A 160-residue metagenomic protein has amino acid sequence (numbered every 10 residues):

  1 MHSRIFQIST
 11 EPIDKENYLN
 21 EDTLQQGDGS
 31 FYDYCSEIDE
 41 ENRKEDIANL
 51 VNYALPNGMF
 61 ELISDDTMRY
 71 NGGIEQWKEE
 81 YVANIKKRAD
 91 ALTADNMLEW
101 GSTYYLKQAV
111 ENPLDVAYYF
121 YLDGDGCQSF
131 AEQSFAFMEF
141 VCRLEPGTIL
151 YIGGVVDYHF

Functional and structural regions predicted by a protein language model:
M1, D115, F120-F160: Acidic, proline/glycine-rich low-complexity IDRs
M1-Y34, L150-F160: Short, extreme N-terminal segment that most often corresponds to the first beta-strand
Q26-G126: Low-complexity, serine/threonine/proline-enriched polar segments
